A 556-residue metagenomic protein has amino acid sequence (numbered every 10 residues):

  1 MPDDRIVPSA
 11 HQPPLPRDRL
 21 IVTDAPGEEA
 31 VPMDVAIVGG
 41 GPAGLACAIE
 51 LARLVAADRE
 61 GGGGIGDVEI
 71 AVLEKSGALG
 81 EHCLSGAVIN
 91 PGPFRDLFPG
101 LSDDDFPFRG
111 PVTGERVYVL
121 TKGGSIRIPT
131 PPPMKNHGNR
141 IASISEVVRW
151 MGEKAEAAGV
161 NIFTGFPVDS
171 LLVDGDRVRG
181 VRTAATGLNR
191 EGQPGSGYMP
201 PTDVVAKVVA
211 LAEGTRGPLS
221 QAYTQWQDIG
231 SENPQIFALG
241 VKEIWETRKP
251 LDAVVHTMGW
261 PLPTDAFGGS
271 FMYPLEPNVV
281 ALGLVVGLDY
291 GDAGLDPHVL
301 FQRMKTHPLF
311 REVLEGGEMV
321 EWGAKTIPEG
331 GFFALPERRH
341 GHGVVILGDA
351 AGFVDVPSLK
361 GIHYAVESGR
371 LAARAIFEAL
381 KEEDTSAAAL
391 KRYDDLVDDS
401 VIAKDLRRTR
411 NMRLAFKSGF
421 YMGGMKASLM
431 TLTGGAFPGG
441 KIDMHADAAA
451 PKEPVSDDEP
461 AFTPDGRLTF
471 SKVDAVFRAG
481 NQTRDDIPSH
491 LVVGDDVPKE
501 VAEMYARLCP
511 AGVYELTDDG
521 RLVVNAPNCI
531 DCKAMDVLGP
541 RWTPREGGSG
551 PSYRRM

Functional and structural regions predicted by a protein language model:
M1-A36, E50-E69, A475-R478, Q482 (+4 more regions): Extreme N-terminal leader/targeting segments of oxidoreductases
R17-L20, K325-G352, V356, A475-D486 (+2 more regions): FAD-binding beta-loop-beta segment adjacent to the flavin cofactor pocket
G40, G44, V492-R541, M556: Cysteine-centered iron-sulfur cluster-binding motifs in ferredoxin-type domains/subunits of redox enzymes
E50, L54, G66-K122: N-terminal FAD cofactor-binding segment of flavoenzymes
G64-D67, G352-S358, R370-F420, V523: Active-site-proximal substrate-binding core of FAD-dependent oxidoreductases
G64-G66, K154-L314: Predominantly flavin-linked oxidoreductase catalytic cores and closely associated redox partners
S125-E146, E153, V285-G287: Helix-loop-beta segment of a Rossmann-like dinucleotide-binding subdomain
F416-R467: C-terminal auxiliary extensions adjacent to catalytic cores
